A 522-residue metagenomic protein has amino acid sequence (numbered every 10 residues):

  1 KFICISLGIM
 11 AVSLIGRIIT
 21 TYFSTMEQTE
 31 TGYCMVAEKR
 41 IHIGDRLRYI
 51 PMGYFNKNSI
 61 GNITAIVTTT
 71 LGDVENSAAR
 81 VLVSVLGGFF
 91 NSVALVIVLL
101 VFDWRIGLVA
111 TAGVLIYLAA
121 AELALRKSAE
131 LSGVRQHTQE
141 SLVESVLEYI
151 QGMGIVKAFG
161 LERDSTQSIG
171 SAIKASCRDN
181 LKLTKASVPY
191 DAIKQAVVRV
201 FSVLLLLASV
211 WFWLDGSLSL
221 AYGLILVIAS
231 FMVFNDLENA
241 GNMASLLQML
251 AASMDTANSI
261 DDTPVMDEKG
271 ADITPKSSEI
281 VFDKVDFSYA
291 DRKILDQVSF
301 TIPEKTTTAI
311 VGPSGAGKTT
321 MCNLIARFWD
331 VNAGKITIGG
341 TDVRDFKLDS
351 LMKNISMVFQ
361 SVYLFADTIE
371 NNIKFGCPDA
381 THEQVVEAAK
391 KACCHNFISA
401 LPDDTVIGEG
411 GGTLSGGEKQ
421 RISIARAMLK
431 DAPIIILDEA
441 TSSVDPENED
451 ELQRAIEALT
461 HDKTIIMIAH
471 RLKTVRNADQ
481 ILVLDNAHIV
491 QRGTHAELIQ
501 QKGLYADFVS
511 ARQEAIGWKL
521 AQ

Functional and structural regions predicted by a protein language model:
K1-G32, V36, N56, A120 (+2 more regions): Transmembrane-helix motif of ABC transporter permease domains
S6-I19, V83-V134, L204-L220, N235: Transmembrane helices of ABC transporter permease
I9-R17, T29-Y33, R80-S84, E140 (+2 more regions): Alpha-helical transmembrane segments of multi-pass integral membrane proteins
V12-G16, V146, G223-L247: Hydrophobic transmembrane alpha-helices
Y33, I41-L71, S145-S168, S259-G270 (+2 more regions): Short intracellular "coupling" helices and adjacent cytoplasmic loop segments at the cytosolic face of multi-pass
M52-G53, T69-A78, L82, L86 (+7 more regions): An intracellular "coupling" helix at the cytosolic face of ABC transporter transmembrane type-1 domains
L161, K185, M232-I260: Cytosolic ends of transmembrane helices, especially the final helix of ABC transmembrane type-1 domains
P275-Q522: ABC-type nucleotide-binding domain
